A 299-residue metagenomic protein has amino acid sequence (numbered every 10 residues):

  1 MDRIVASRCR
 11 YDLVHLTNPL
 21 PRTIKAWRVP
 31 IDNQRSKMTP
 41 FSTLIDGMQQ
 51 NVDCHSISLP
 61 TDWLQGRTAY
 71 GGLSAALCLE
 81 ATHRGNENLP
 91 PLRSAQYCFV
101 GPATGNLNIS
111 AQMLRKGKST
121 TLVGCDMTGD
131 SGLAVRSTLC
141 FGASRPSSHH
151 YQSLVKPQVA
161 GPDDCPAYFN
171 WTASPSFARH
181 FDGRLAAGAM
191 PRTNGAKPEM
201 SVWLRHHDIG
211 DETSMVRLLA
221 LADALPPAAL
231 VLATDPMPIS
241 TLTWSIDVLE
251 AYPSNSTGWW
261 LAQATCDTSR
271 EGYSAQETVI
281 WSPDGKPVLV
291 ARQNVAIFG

Functional and structural regions predicted by a protein language model:
L13-L16, Q34: Short hydrophobic targeting helices and cationic amphipathic motifs that mediate membrane/organellar targeting
N33-G299: Terminal targeting signals and extreme-terminal segments of soluble enzymes
